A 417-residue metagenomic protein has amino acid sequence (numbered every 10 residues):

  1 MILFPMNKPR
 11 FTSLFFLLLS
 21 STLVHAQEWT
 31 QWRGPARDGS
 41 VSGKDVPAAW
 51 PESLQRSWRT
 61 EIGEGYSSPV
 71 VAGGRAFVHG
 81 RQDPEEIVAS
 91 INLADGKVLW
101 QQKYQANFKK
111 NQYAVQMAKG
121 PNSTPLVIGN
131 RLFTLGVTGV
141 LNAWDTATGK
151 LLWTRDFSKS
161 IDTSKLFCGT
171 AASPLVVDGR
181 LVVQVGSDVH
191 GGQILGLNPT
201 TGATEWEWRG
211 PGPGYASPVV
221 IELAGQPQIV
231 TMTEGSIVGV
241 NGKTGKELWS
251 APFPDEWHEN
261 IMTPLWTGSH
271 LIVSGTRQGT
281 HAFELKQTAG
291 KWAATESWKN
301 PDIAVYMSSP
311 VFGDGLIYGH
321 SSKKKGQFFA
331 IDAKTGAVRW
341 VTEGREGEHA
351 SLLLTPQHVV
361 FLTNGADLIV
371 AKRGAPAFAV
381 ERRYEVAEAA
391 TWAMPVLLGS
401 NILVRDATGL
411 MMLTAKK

Functional and structural regions predicted by a protein language model:
M1-F15: Bacterial N-terminal signal peptides that target proteins for export
H25-K417: Noncatalytic, solvent-exposed loop/strand surfaces of beta-propeller-type extracellular/periplasmic domains
